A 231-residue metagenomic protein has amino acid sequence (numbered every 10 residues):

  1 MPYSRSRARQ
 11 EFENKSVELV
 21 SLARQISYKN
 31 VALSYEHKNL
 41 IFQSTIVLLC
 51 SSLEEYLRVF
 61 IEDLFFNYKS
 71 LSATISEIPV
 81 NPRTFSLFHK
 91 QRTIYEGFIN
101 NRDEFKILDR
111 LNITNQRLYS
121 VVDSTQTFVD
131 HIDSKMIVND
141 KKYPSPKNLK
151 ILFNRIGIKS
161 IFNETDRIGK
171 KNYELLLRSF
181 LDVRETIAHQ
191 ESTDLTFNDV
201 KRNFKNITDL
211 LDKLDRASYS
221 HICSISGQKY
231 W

Functional and structural regions predicted by a protein language model:
M1-Q25, P144-W231: Polyanionic, low-complexity intrinsically disordered segments
M1-S4, S27-Y35, F42-V47, T114 (+4 more regions): Generic, low-specificity signal for short hydrophobic/alpha-helical stretches with a mild N-terminal bias, encompassing
M1-V47, V59-F66, S70-N81: Charged alpha-helical initiation segments
I41, T45, L49, N172 (+1 more regions): Secondary-structure capping and boundary motifs in well-ordered enzyme cores
V47, S51, K205-T208: Short, well-ordered alpha-helical segments
L49, I61-T165: Helix-loop junctions and short alpha-helical segments
R58-V59, A188: General alpha-helical segment detector with a strong preference for membrane-spanning helices and helix-boundary regions
